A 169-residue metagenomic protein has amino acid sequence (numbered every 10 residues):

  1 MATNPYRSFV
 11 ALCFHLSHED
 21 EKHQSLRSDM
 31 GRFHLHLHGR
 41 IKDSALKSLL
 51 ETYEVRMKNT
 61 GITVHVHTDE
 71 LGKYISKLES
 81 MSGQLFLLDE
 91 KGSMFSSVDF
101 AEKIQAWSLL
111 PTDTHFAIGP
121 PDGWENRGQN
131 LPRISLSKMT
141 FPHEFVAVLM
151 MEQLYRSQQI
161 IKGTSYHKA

Functional and structural regions predicted by a protein language model:
M1-L12, L16: Short, low-complexity, charge-dense intrinsically disordered segments
F14, H18-D29: Short, Lys/Arg-enriched N-terminal segments with co-localized hydrophobic residues within the first ~10-30 amino acids
D29-V55: N-terminal beta1-alpha1 ligand-phosphate binding loop
H36, T63-H67, I134: General small-molecule cofactor/ligand-binding pocket signal
I41-K42, D122-W124: Conserved nucleotide-binding/hydrolysis micro-motifs of P-loop NTPases
K47-M57, L78, G128-N130: Short, aromatic/basic amphipathic alpha-helical patches
R56-H115, P121-G123: S-adenosyl-L-methionine/SAH cofactor-binding core of RNA-modifying enzymes
N126-K168: Structured adenosyl-cofactor binding patch, chiefly the S-adenosyl-L-methionine
